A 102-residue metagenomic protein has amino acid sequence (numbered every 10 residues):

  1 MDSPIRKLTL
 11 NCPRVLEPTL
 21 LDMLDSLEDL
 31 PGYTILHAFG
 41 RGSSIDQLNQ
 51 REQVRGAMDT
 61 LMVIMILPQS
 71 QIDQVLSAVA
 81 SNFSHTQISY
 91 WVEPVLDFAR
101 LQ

Functional and structural regions predicted by a protein language model:
M1-Q102: Positively charged, small/polar-rich N-terminal and surface patches that mediate targeting and assembly and bind
